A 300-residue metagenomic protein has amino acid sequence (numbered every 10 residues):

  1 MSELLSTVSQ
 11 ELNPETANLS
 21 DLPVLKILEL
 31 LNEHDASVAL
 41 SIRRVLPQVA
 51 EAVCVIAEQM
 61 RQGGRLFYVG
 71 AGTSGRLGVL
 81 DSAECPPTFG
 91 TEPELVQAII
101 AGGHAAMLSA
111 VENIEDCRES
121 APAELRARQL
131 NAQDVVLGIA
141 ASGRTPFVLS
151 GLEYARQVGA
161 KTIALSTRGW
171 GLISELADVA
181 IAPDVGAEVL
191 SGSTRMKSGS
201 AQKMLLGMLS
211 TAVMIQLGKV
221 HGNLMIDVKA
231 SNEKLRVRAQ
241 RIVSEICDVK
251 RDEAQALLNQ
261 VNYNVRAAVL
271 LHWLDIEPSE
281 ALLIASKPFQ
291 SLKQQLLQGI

Functional and structural regions predicted by a protein language model:
M1-S41, V45: Cofactor-/ligand-binding subdomain signature composed of acidic, glycine-rich, tryptophan-containing flexible loops
N32-V38, A98-S109, H221, D248 (+1 more regions): Gly-rich Lys/Arg/Thr-decorated short loops/hinges at beta-loop-alpha junctions or inter-strand turns that position
R44-Q59: A short, well-structured juxtamembrane/interface segment
R61-Q62, Q157: Residues at the C-terminal ends
F67-M204, V213-L217: Glycine-rich phosphate-binding loops that contact phosphosugars or nucleotide phosphates
V213-I300: Short, amphipathic alpha-helical interaction segments embedded in low-complexity terminal/linker regions of eukaryotic
